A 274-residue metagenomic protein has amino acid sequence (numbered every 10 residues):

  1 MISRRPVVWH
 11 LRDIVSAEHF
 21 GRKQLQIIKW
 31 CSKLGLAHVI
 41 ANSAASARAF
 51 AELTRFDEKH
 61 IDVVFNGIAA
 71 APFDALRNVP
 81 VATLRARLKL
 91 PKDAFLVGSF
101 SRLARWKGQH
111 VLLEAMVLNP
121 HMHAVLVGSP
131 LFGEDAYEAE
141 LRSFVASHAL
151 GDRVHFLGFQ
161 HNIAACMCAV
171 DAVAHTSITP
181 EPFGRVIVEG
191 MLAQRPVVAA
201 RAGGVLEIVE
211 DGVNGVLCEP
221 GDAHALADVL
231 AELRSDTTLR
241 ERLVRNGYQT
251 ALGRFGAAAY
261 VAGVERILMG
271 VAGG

Functional and structural regions predicted by a protein language model:
A45, G67: Carbohydrate-associated surface elements
D74-L90, E140-R142, G263: A short helix/loop element that forms part of the nucleotide-sugar donor recognition site in Leloir-type
T83-A86, A225, E232, L239-R254 (+1 more regions): A short, well-ordered alpha-helix in the C-terminal region of glycosyltransferases
F95, S99-L118, A136-A139, V216 (+1 more regions): A conserved mid-protein helix/loop that constitutes part of the nucleotide-sugar donor-binding site
L96, R153, C168-P182, R195-P196: Acidic donor-binding loop of glycosyltransferase active sites
G133-E138, G151-Q160, C166, V216-L217: Active-site donor-binding acidic/aromatic loop of nucleotide-activated sugar and phosphosugar transferases involved
P196-A199, V209: Short hydrophobic beta-strand element within catalytic cores of glycosyltransferases and related nucleotide-activated
D211-G212, V216-A223, A231-T237: Conserved acidic donor-binding segment of nucleotide-sugar-dependent glycosyltransferases
